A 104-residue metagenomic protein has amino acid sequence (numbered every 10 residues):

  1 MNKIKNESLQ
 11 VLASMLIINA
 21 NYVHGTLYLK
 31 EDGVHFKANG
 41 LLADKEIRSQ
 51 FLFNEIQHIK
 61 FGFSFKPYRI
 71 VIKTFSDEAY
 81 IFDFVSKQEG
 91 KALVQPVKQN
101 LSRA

Functional and structural regions predicted by a protein language model:
M1-E31, V85-K87, A92, Q99-A104: Anionic N-terminal interaction surfaces
I17-V23, E31-V71, E78: Phosphoinositide-binding peripheral membrane targeting modules
K60, T74-S76, V97, L101: Generic hydrophobic/packing signal
K66-Q95: Short, compact, well-ordered microdomains
